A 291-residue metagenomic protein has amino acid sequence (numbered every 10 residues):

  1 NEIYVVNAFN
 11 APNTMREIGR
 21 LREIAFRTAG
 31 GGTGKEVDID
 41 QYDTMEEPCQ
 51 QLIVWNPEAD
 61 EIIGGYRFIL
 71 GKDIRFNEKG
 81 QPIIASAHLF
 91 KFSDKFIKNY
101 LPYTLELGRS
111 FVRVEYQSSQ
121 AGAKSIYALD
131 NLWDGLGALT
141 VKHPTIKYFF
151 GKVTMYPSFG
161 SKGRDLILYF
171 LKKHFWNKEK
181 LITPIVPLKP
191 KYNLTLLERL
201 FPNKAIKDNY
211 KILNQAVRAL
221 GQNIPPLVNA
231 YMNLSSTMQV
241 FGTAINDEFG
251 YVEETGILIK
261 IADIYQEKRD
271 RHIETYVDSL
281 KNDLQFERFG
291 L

Functional and structural regions predicted by a protein language model:
N1, C49, I63, Y100-P102 (+2 more regions): Sequence-level motif detector for i,i+2 pairs with an aromatic at +2
N1-D40, P48-L70: Short amphipathic alpha-helix that is part of the acyltransferase structural core
V5-P12, R27, E198-L291: Intrinsically disordered, low-complexity, positively biased terminal segments
N7-N10, N56-E58, R67-D73, R109-V114 (+3 more regions): Short, flexible loop/turn elements at secondary-structure junctions
I18, Q51, E61, I146-F150 (+1 more regions): Beta-sheet entry/capping signal
E23, T33, V37, D73-M238: Acyl-donor binding region in acyl/amide transferases
E36-D43, Q51-W55, K91-I97, A244: Catalytic micro-motifs at enzyme active sites that drive phosphoryl/nucleotidyl and oxygen chemistry
Y42-I53, F76, M238-Q239, F249-T255: A short helix-loop-beta-strand connector motif used in the catalytic cores of GNAT acetyltransferases and, in some
